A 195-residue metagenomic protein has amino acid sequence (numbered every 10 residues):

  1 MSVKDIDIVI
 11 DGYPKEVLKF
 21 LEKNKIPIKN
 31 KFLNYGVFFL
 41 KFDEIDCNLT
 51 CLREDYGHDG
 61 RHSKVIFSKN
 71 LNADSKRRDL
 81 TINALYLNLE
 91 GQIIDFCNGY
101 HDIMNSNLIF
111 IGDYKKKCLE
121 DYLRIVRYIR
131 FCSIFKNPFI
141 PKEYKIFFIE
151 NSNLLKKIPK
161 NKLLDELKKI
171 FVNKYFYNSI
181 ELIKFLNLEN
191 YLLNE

Functional and structural regions predicted by a protein language model:
M1-E195: Catalytic cores of the polymerase beta-like nucleotidyltransferase superfamily and closely associated nucleotide
